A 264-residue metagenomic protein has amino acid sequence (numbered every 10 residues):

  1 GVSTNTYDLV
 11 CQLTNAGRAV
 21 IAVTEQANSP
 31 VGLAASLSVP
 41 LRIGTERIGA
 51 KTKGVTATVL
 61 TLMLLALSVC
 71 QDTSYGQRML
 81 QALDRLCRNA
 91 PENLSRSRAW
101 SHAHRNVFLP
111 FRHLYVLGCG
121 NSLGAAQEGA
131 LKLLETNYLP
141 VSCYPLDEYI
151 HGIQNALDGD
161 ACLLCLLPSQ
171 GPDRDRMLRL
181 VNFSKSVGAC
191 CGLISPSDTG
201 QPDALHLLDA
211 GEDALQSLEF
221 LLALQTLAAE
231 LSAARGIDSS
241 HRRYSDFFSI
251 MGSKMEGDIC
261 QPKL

Functional and structural regions predicted by a protein language model:
G1-R85, C119, Q154, G159-A210 (+1 more regions): Glycine-rich phosphate-binding loops that contact phosphosugars or nucleotide phosphates
N15, E135, S186, A233-A234: Residues at alpha-helix termini
N28, A90-P91, C190, S217: Generic hydrophobic, helix-prone segments enriched in Leu/Val/Ile
L37-C162, G236-L264: Active-site phosphate/pyrophosphate-binding segments
D209-S239: Internal helix-turn-beta structural module
